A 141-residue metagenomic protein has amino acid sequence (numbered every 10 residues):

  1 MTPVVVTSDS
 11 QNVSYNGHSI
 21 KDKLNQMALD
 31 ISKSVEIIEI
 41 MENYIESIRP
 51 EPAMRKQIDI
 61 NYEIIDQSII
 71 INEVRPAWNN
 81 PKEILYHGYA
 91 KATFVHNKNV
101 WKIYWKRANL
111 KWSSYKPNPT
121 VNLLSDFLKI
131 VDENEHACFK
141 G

Functional and structural regions predicted by a protein language model:
V4-D9, V13-K82: Negatively charged, low-complexity tracts enriched in Asp/Glu with abundant Ser/Thr
Y15, Y44, Y62, Y86-Y89 (+2 more regions): Sequence-level detector for tyrosine residue identity
Y44-M54, H87-V100, C138-G141: Hydrophobic transmembrane alpha-helix bundles
I70-W105: Short, conserved beta-strand/beta-arch hydrophobic-aromatic motifs that form part of recognition grooves or interface
N99-G141: Short, compact, well-ordered microdomains
